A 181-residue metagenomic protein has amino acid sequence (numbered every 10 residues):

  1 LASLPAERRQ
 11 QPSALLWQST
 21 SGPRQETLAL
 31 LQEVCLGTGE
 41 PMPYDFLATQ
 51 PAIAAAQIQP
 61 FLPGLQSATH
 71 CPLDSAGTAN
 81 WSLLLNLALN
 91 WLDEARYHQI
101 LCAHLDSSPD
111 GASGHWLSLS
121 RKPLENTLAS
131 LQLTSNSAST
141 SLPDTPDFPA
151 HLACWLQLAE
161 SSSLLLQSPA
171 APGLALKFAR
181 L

Functional and structural regions predicted by a protein language model:
L1-L83, L87-E94, C102-L181: Conserved "HGTGT" condensation-loop signature of ketosynthase/thiolase-family condensing enzymes that catalyze
